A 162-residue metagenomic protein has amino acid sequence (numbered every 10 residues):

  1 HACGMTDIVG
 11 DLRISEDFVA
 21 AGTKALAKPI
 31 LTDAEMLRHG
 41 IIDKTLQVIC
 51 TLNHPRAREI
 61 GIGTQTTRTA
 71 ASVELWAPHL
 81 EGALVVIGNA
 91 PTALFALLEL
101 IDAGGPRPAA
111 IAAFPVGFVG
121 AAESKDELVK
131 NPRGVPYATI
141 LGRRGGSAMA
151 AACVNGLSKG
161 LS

Functional and structural regions predicted by a protein language model:
H1-L31, H39-D43: Electropositive, gly/pro-rich neighborhoods at or near active sites that engage anionic ligands
H1-T6, A25, K44, H79 (+3 more regions): Change "in soluble alpha/beta enzymes" to "in soluble alpha/beta proteins
P29-H39, I87-L94, V116-G120, R143-A148: Gly/Ser/Thr-rich loops at beta-strand to alpha-helix junctions that form or flank small-molecule/cofactor-binding
P29-S72: Glycine-rich, small/polar surface segments that engage phosphate groups of diverse ligands
D33, A112-A113, C153: Buried hydrophobic positions in well-ordered alpha/beta secondary-structure cores of metabolic enzymes
Q47-L52, P106-F114, P136-T139: Short hydrophobic/aromatic-enriched beta-strand-loop microsegments
T67-S124: Long, charge-patterned amphipathic alpha-helical coiled-coil/hairpin "stalk" segments used as oligomerization
V119-S162: C-terminal functional extensions of proteins
